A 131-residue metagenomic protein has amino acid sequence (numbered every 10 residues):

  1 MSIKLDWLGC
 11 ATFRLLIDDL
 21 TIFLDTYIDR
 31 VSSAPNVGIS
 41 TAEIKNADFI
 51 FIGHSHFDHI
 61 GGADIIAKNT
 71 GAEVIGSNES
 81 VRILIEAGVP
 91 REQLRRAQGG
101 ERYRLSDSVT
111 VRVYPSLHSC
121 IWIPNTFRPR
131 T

Functional and structural regions predicted by a protein language model:
M1-K4, L16-I22, R102-R112: Beta-strand-turn-beta hairpins that frame and shape the catalytic cleft of phosphate-ester-processing enzymes
S2-K4, K68-E73: Short active-site oxyanion
L5-G9: A short catalytic or substrate-binding loop motif that flags glycine-/basic-rich loops and adjacent residues that bind
C10, G61, E79: Short Gly/charged-rich anion-binding patches and loops
C10-T12, G100: Short hydrophobic/aromatic beta-strand or adjacent loop that forms the aromatic wall/cage of a ligand/substrate-binding
R14-H56, G61-K68, R91, C120-T131: Pre-active-site segment of Zn-dependent metallo-hydrolases
H54, V74-N78: Catalytic nucleophile loop
N78-T131: Metallo-beta-lactamase
